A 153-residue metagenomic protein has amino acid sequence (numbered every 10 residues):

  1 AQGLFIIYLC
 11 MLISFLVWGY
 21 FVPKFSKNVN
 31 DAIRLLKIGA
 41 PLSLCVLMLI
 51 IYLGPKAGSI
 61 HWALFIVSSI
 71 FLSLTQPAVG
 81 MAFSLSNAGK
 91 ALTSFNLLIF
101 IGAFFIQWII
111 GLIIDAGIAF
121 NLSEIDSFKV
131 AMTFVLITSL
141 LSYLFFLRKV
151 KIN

Functional and structural regions predicted by a protein language model:
A1-C10, S127-V130: Loop-to-transmembrane helix entry
Y8-L16, I70, F104: Residue-level signature of mid-helix packing/kink "hotspots" within the transmembrane helices of 12-pass Major
F15-N30, I114: Helix-to-loop junctions at the C-terminal end of transmembrane segments in multipass secondary transporters
A32-T75: C-terminal transmembrane helical hairpin of 12-TM major facilitator-type secondary transporters
I50-Y52, M132-N153: Multi-pass alpha-helical transporter architecture, strongest for 12-TM Major Facilitator/SLC carriers used
Q76-A82: Intracellular helix-loop hinge segments at the cytoplasmic ends of transmembrane helices in 12-TM rocker-switch-type
L85-A119: A late C-terminal transmembrane helix in Major Facilitator Superfamily
L112-I137: A membrane-interface helix-boundary motif in multi-pass transporters
